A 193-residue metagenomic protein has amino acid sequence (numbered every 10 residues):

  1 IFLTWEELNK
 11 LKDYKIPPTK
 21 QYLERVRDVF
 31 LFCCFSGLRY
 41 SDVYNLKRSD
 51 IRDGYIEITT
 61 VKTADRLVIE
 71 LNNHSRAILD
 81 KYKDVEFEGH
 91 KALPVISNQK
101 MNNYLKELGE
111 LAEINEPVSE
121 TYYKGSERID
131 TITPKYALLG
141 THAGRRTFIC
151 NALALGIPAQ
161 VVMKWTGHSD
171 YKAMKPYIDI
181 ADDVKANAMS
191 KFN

Functional and structural regions predicted by a protein language model:
I1-Y40, Q99-K100, R145: Basic, Lys/Arg- and aromatic-enriched nucleic-acid-binding interface segment
E7, L11, E70-A77, K81-K83 (+1 more regions): DNA/chromatin major-groove-contacting recognition/catalytic segments
I16-L23, V85-K91, K106-K164: Short, basic (Lys/Arg/His-rich) helix/loop patches that form interaction surfaces in the mid-to-C-terminal regions
V26, R52, D65, N73 (+4 more regions): Exposed loop/turn and edge beta-strand positions of beta-sandwich/beta-sheet ligand-binding modules
L31-N45, L155-I157, H168: A short, glycine-centered helix-capping/turn motif at helix boundaries that positions DNA-contacting or catalytic
S36, N45-K81: Conserved tyrosine-mediated DNA breakage-rejoining catalytic core shared by Y-recombinases
S49-Y55, L138, L155-P176, N187: Short, polar N-cap/turn motifs at the start of nucleic acid-interacting alpha helices
T60-A64, N98-M101, T166-K191: Catalytic-site neighborhood detector that most strongly recognizes the C-terminal catalytic loop/helix of tyrosine
